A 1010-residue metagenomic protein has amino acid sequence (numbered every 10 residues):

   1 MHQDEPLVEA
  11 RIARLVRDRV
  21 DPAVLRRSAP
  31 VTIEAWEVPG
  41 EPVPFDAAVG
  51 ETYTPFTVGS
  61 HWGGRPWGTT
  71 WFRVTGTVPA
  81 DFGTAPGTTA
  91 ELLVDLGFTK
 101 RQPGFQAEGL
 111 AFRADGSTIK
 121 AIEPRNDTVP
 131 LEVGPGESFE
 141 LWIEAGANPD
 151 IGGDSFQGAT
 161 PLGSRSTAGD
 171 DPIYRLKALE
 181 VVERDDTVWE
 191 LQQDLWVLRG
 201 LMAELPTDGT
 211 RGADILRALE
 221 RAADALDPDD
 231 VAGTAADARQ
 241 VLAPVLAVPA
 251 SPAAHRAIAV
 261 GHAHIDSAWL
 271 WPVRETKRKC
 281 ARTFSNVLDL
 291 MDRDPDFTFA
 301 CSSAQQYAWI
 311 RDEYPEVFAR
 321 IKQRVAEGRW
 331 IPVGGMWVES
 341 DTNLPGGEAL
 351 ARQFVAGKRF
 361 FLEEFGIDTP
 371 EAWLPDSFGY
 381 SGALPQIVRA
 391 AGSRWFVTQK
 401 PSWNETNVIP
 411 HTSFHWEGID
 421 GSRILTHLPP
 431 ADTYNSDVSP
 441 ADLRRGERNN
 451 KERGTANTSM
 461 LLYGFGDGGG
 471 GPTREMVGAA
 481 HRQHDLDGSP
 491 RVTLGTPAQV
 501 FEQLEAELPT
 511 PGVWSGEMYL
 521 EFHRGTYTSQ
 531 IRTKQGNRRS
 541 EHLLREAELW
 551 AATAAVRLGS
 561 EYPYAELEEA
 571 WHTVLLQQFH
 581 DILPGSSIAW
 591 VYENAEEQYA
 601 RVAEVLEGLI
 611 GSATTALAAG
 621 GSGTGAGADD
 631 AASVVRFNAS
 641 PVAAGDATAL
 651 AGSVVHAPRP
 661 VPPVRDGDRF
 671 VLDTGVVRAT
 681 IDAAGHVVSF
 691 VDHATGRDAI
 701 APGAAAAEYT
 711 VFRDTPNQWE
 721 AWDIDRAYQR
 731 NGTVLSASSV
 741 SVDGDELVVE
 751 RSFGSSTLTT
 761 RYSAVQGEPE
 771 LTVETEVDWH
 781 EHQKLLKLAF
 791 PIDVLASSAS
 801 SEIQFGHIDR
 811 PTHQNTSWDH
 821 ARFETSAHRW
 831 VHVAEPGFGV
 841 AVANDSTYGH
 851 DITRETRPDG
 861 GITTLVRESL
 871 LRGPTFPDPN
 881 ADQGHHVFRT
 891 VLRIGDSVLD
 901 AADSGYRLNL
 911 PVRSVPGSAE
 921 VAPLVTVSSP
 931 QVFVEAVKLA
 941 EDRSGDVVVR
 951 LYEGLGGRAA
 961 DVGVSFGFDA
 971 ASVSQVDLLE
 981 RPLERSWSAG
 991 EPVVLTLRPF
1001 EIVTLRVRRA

Functional and structural regions predicted by a protein language model:
M1-P42, A168-W271, L544-P663, V937-K938 (+2 more regions): Histidine-centered catalytic/metal-binding microenvironments
W62-F82: Short beta-strands within extracellular/lumenal beta-sheet-rich domains
G83-F112, V635-F637: Aromatic-lined ligand-binding clefts that engage carbohydrates, nucleic acids, or primary amines
P103-Q157: Beta-strand-rich ligand-recognition modules
L198-D227, H264, A268, S422-G621 (+3 more regions): Catalytic grooves of carbohydrate-active enzymes
A243-I258, R282-D294, W309-P370, G379-A390 (+2 more regions): Catalytic alpha-helical scaffold of carbohydrate-active enzymes acting on polysaccharides/glycoconjugates
T342-F360, P430-K451, A727: Alpha-helical scaffold elements lining the catalytic groove of polysaccharide deacetylases
L384-A390, W403, T412-S413, S439 (+5 more regions): C-terminal (or distal) subdomains of carbohydrate-active enzymes
